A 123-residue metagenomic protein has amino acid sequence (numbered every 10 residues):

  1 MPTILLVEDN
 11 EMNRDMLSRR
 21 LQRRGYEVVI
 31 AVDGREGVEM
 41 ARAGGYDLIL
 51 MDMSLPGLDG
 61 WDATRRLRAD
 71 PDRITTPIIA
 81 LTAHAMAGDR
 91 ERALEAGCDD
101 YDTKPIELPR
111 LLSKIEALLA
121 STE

Functional and structural regions predicted by a protein language model:
E8: Conserved acidic carboxylate
D15-R23: Charged docking surfaces used in two-component/phosphorelay signaling
G25-V32, M40: Short hydrophobic/Thr-rich beta-strand motif most characteristic of the beta2 strand and flanking loop of CheY-like
D52, T82: Active-site residues of response regulator receiver
P56, I74, M86: The feature encodes the CheY-like receiver
I106-I115: C-terminal output helix
